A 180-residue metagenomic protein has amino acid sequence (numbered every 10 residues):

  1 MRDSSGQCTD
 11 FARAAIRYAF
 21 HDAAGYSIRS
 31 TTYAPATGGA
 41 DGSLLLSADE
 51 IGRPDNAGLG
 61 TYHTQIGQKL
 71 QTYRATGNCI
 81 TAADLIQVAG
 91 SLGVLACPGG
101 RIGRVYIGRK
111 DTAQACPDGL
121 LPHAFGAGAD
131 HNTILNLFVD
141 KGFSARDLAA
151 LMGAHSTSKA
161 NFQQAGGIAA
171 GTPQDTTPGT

Functional and structural regions predicted by a protein language model:
M1-T180: Catalytic cores of secreted/periplasmic or lumenal enzymes
